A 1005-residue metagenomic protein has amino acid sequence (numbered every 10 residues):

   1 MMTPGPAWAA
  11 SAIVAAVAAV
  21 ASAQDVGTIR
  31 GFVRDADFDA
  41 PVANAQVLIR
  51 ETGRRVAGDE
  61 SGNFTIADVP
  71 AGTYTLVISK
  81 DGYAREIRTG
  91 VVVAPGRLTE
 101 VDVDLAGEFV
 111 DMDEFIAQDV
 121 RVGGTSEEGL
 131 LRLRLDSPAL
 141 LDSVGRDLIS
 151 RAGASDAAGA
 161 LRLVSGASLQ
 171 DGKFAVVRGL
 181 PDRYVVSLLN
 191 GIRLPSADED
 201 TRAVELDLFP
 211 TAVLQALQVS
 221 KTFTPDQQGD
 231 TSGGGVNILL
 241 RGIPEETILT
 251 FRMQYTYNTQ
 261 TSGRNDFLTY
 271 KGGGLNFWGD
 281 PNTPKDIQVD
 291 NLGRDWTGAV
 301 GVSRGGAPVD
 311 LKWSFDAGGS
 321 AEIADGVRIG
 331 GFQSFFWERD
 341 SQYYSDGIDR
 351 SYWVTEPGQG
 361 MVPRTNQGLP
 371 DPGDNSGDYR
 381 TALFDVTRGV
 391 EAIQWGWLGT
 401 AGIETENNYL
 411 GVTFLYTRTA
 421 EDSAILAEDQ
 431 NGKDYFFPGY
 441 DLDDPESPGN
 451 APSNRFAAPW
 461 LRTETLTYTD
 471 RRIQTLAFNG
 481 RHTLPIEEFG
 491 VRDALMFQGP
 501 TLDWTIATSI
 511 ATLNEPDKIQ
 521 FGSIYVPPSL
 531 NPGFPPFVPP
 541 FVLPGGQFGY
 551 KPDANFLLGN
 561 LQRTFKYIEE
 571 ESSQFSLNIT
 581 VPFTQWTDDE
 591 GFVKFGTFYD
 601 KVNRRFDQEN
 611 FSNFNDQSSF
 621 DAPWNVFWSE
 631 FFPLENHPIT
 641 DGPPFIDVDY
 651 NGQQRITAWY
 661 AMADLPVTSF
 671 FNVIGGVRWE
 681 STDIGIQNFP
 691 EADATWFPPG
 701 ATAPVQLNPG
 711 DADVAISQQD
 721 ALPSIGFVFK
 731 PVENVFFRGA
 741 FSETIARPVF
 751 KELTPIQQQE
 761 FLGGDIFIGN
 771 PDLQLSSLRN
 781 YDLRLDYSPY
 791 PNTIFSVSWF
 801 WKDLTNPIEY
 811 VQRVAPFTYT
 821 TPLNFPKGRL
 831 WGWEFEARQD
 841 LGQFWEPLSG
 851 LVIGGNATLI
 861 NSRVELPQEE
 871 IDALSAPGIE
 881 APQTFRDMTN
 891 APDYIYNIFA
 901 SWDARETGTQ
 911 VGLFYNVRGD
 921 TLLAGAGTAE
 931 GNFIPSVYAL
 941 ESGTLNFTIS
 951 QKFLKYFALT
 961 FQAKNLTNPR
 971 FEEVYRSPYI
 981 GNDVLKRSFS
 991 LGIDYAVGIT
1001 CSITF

Functional and structural regions predicted by a protein language model:
A19-G123: Periplasm-facing N-terminal accessory domains of Gram-negative outer-membrane beta-barrel systems
A84, V91-E100, D113-V176, L180-R183 (+3 more regions): Periplasmic N-terminal accessory/gating domains of Gram-negative outer-membrane beta-barrel systems
I192-R193, N603-R605, V626, E630-F632 (+7 more regions): Surface-exposed extracellular loop regions of Gram-negative outer-membrane beta-barrel proteins, predominantly
I243-I248, E322-I329, N407, P485-D503 (+11 more regions): Short loop/turn motifs that connect adjacent beta-strands in outer-membrane beta-barrel proteins
W296-Q430, Q474-L476, P723-G726: Transmembrane beta-barrel wall of Gram-negative outer-membrane proteins
R455-T475, P644-T657, I716, I745-S796 (+6 more regions): Outer-membrane beta-barrel signature, preferentially recognizing the C-terminal barrel domain of Gram-negative
I794, S798-I808, Y819-G925: Gram-negative outer-membrane beta-barrel transporters
N916-A926, S950-F1005: C-terminal beta-signal and adjacent terminal beta-strands/loops of Gram-negative outer-membrane beta-barrel proteins
